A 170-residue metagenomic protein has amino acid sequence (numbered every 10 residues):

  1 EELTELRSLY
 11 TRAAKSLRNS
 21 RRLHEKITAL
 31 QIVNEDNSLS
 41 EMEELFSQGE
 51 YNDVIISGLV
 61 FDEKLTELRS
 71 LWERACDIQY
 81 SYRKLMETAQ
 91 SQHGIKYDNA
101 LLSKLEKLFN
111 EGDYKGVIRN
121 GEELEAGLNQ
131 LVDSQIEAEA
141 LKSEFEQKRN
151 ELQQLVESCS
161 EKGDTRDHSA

Functional and structural regions predicted by a protein language model:
E1-A170: Long, charged/polar, soluble alpha-helical segments
